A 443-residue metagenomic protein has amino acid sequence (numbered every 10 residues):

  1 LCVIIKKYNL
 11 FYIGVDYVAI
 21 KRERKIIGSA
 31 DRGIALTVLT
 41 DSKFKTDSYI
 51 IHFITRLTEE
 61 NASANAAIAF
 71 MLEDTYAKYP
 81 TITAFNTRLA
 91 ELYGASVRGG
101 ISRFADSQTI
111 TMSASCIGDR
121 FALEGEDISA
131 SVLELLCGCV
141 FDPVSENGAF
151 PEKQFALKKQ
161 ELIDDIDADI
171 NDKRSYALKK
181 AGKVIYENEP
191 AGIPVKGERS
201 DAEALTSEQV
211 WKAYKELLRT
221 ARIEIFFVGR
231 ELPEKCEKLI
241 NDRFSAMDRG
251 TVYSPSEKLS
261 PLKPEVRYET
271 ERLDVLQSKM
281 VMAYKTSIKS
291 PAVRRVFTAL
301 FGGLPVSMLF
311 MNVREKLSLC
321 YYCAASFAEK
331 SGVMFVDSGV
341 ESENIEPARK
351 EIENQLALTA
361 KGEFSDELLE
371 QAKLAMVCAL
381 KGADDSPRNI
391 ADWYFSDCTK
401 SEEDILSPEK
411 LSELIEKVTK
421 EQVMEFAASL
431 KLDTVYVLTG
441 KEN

Functional and structural regions predicted by a protein language model:
Y8-Y93, E198, W211-E315, E353 (+1 more regions): His/Glu-rich zincin catalytic helix
K45-N65, I82-G138, S175-G197, R222-V228 (+3 more regions): M16 family metallopeptidases and their MPP-like homologs
T75-K78, R120-L123, D142-P151: Short, polar/flexible loop-turn hinges at active-site or ligand-entry regions and domain interfaces
N86-T87, D142-I166, V252-L262, N354 (+1 more regions): Acidic/histidine-enriched alpha-helical segments
D164-A168, E265-K279, V377-P387: Short, low-order "capping/linker" segments at domain edges
A204-K212: Active-site glycine-rich loop that binds ribose-phosphate moieties when present
V418-A427: Low-complexity, intrinsically disordered Gly/Pro/Thr-rich segments
